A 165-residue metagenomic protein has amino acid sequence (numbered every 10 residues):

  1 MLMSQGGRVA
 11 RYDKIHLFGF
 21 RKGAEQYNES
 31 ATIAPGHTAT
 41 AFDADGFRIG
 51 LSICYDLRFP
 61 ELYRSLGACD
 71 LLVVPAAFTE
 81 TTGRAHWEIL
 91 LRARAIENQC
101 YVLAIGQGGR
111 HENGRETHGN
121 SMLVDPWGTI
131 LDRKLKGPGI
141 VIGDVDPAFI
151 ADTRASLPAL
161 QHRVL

Functional and structural regions predicted by a protein language model:
M1-G67, E80-R84, I89, S156-A159: Active-site catalytic loop in hydrolytic enzyme cores
M1-L2, T40-F42, S121-L123, V141-G143: Short beta-strand scaffold segments in enzyme catalytic cores
Q5, D56, P126, A148-I150: Generic structural motif
G7-A10, T129-L131, I150-D152: Short helix-loop capping/hinge motifs at secondary-structure junctions, enriched in acidic/polar residues
D45-F47, K136-G137, A148: Short strand-connecting beta-turns/loops that link adjacent beta-strands
L57-V141: CN hydrolase (nitrilase-like) catalytic-core segments centered on the catalytic cysteine and neighboring Lys/Glu
A148-L165: A short C-terminal boundary segment appended to hydrolase-like catalytic domains
